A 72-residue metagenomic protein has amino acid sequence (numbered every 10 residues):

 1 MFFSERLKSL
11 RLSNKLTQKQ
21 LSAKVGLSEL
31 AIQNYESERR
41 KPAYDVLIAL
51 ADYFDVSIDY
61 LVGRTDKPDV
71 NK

Functional and structural regions predicted by a protein language model:
M1, L12, R40-K41, D52: Short amphipathic helical patch at the helix-1/turn junction of helix-turn-helix
E5-K24, A49: Short basic helix-loop element that most often maps to the first helix and adjoining turn of HTH DNA-binding modules
L7, L21-S22, I32-Y35, L61: Conserved hydrophobic/aromatic packing and binding residues within compact polymer-binding modules
S13, V62-K72: Short, charged recognition helix plus adjacent turn of helix-turn-helix-like nucleic-acid-binding domains
G26-K41: Recognition helix of helix-turn-helix/homeodomain-like DNA-binding domains that insert into the DNA major groove
E36, F54, V62-T65: DNA major-groove recognition helix of helix-turn-helix
D45-Y60: DNA major-groove recognition helix of helix-turn-helix/homeodomain DNA-binding modules
